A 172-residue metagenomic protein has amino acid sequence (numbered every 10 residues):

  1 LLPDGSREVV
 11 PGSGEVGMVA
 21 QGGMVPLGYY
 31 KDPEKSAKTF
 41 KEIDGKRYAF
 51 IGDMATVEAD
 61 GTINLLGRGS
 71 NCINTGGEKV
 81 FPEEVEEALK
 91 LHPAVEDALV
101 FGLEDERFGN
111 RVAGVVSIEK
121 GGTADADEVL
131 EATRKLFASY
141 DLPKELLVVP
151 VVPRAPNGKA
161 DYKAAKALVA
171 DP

Functional and structural regions predicted by a protein language model:
L1, F101-L103, V149: Conserved beta-strand termini and adjacent loop/short-helix elements that scaffold enzyme active sites in alpha/beta
L1-F40, E78-V80: Conserved ATP/PPi-binding loop(s) of AMP-dependent carboxylate-activating enzymes
L2-S6, G45, A59-D60, A94 (+1 more regions): Residue-level recognition of short loop/turn positions
R7, I63-L65, A160: Hydrophobic "anchor" residues
G22, L27-G28, K38, R47 (+2 more regions): AMP-binding/adenylate-forming catalytic core of the ANL superfamily
K135-K159: AMP-binding/adenylate-forming catalytic domain of the ANL superfamily
K159-P172: Phosphopantetheine-dependent thiolation modules in NRPS/PKS and related acyl-activating systems
